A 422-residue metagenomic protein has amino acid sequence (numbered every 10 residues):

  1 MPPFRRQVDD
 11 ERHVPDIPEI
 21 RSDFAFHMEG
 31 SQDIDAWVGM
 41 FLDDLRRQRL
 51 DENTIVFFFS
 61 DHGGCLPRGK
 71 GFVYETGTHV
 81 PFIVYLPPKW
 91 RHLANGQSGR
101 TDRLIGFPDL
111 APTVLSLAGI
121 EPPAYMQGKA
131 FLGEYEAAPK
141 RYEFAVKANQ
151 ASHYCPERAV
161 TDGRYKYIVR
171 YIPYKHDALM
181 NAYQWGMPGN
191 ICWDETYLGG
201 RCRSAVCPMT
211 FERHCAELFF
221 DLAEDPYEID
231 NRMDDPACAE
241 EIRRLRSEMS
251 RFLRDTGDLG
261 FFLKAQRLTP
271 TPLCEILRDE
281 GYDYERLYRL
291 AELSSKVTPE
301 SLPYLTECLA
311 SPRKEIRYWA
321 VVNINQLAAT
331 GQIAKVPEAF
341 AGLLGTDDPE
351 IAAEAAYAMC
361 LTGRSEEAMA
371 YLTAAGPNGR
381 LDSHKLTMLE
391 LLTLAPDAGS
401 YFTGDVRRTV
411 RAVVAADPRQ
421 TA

Functional and structural regions predicted by a protein language model:
M1-I105, S116-A124, G186-G189, D194 (+4 more regions): Active-site-proximal cap/lid insertion segments
M28, D35, G39-L42, R46 (+10 more regions): Non-transmembrane alpha-helical segments in soluble domains of secreted/periplasmic/extracellular proteins
L42-L45, R49, P87, L117-P122 (+8 more regions): A generic secondary-structure signal for well-formed alpha-helical elements
E52-T54, S98-D162, E240-R243, S247: Polar, surface-exposed loop/tail segments that function as active-site lids or cofactor/substrate-recognition elements
E75, A151-D234, E241, P272: C-terminal, low-complexity/hydrophilic appendages and adjacent surface loops of extracellular/periplasmic anionic
F82, A130, E143, N231-R232 (+1 more regions): Conserved beta-strand positions that form and line the central face of beta-propeller blades
C202, C207-A216, E224, R232-A422: Long, internal low-complexity/basic segments
